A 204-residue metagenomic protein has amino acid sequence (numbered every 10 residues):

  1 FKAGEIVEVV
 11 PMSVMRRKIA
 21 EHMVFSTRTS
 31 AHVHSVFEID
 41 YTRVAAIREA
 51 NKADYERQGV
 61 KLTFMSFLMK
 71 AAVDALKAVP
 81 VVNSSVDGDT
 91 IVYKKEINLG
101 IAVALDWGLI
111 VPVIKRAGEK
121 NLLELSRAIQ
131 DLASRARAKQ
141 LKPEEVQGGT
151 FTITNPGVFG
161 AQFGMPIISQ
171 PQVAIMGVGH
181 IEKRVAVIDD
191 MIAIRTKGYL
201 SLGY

Functional and structural regions predicted by a protein language model:
F1-Y204: C-terminal catalytic/motor cores of large multi-domain enzyme assemblies
